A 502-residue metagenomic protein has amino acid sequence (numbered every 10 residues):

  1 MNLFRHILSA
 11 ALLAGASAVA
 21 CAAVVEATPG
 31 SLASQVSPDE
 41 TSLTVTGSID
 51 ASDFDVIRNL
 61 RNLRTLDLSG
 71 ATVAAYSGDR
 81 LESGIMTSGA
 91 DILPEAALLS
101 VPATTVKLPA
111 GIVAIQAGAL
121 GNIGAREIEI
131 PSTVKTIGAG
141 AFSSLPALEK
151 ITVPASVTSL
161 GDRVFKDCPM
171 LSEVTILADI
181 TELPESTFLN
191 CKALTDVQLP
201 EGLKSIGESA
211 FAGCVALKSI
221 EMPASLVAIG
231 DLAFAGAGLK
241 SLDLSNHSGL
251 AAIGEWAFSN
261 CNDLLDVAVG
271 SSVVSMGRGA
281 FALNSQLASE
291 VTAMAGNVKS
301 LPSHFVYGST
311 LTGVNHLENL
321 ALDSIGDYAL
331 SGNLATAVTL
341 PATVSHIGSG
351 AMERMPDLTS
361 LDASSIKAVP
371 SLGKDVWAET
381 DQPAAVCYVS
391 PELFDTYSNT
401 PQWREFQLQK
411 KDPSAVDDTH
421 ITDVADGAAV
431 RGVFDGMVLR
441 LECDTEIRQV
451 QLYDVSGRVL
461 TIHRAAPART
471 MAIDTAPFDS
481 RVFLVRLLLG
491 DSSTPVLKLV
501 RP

Functional and structural regions predicted by a protein language model:
M1-A23: Sec-dependent, cleavable N-terminal signal peptides
L3, T422-A425, R440, S480-P502: C-terminal tail/sorting-segment detector
A23-A27, T41-I49, L63-A90, V101-A114 (+13 more regions): Structural signature of tandem-repeat unit edges
G78-R80, V459-F478, D491-S493: Glycine-centered tight-turn motifs at strand-turn-strand junctions
A96, Q116-A119, G138-A141, G161-V164 (+9 more regions): Consensus positions within tandem repeat domains that build extended binding/scaffold surfaces
D412-G436: Residue-level detector of functionally pivotal "anchor" positions at catalytic/ligand-binding pockets or at interdomain
C443-R448: Short proline/glycine-enriched turn/loop motifs at strand-loop junctions of beta-rich domains
Y453-L460, F483: Short, glycine-anchored, charge-dense loop/turn motifs used at functional sites
